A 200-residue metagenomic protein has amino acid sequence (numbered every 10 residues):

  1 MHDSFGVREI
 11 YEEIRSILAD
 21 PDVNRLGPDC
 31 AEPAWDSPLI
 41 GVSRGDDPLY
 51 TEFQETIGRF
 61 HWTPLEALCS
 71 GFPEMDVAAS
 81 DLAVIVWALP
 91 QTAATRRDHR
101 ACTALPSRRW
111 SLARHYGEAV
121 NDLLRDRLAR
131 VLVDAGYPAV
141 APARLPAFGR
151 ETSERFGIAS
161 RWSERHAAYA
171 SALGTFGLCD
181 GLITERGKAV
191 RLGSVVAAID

Functional and structural regions predicted by a protein language model:
M1-R108, L112-A113: Non-catalytic, usually N-terminal nucleic-acid engagement modules in DNA/RNA processing proteins
T103-D200: Catalytic cores of enzyme domains
